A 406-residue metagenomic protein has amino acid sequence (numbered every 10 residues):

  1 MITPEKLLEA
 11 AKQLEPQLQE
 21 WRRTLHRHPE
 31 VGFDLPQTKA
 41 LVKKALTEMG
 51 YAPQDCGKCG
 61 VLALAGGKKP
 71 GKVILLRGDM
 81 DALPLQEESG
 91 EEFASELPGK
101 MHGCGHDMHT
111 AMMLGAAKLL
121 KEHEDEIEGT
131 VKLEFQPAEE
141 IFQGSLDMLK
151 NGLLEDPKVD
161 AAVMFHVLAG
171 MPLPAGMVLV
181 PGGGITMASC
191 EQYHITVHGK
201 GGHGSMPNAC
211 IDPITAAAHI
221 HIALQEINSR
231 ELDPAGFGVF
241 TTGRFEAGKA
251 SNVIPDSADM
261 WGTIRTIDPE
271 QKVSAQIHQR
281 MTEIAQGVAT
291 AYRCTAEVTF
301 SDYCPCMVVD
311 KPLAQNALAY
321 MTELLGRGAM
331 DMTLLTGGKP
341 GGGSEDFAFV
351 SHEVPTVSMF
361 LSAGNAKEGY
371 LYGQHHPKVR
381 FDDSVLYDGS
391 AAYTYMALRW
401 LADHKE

Functional and structural regions predicted by a protein language model:
I2-H102, D107, A111-E128: Acidic/His- and Gly-rich active-site-bordering loop/insert found across diverse amide/peptide-bond hydrolases
T3, L14-W21, D34-A45, K72 (+18 more regions): General structural feature for long, well-ordered alpha-helical segments within catalytic domains of soluble enzymes
L25, L76, H106, L133 (+7 more regions): Divalent metal-coordination and catalytic microenvironments
E30, D79-D81, A138, L168 (+1 more regions): Active-site beta-loop-alpha junctions enriched in small/polar residues
R77, Q86, Y193-I195, S358-A363: Non-cysteine beta-strand/loop elements that form the S-adenosyl-L-methionine
L83, G90-M101, M108, L120 (+2 more regions): Histidine/acidic-residue-rich, glycine-tolerant segments that coordinate divalent metal ions
A218-E406: Metal-dependent amide/peptide-bond hydrolase catalytic core, centered on the "pita-bread" metallohydrolase fold
